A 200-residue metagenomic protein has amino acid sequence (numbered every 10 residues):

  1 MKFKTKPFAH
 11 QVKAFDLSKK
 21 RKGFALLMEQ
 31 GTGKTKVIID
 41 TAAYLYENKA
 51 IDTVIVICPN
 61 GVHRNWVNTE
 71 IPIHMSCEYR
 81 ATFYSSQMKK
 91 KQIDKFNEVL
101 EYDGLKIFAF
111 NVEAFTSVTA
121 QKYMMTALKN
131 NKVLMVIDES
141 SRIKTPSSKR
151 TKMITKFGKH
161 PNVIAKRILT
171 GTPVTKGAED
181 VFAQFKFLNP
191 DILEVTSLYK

Functional and structural regions predicted by a protein language model:
M1-H160, I192, T196-K200: SF2 helicase/translocase NTPase motor core, specifically the RecA-like lobe 1 inter-motif segment between Walker
E29-G31, N162-A178, K186: Conserved helicase ATPase motor motifs in RecA-like P-loop NTPase domains
I39, E70-I71, G177-L188: PAPS/PAP-binding and catalytic site of the sulfotransferase fold
